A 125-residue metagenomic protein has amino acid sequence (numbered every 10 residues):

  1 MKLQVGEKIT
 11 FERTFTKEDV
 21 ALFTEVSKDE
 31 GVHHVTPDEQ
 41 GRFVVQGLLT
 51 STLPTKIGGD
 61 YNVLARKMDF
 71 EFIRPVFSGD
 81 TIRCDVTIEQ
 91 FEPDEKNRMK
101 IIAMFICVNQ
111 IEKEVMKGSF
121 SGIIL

Functional and structural regions predicted by a protein language model:
M1-A65: Hot-dog-fold acyl-thioester-processing enzymes
M1-V5, S78-T81, T87-L125: HotDog/MaoC-like acyl-thioester-processing domains
I9-F15, F70, F120-G122: Generic detection of short hydrophobic beta-strand segments and adjacent strand-loop junctions
V20, V26-D29, V76, I88 (+1 more regions): Hydrophobic aliphatic residue packing
K67-I73: Short alpha-helix capping/helix-loop boundary micro-motifs
